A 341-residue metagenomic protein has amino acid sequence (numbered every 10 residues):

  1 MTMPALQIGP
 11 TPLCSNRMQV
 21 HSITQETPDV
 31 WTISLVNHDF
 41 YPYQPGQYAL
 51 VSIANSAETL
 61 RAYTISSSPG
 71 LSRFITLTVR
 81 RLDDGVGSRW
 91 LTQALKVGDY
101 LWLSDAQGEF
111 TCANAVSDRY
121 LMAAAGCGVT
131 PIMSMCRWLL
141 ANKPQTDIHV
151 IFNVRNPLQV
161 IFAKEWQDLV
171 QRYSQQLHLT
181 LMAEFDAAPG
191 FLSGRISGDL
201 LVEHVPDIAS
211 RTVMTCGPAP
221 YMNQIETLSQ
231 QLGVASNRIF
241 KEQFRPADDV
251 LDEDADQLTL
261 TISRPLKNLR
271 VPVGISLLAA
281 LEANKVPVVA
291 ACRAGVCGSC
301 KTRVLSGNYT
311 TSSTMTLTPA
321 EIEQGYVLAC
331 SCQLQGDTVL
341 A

Functional and structural regions predicted by a protein language model:
M3-Y100, S104, S117-D118, V154-N156 (+2 more regions): Ferredoxin-reductase
L6, T11, W90-D254, T259-T261 (+1 more regions): FNR/FR-type flavoprotein reductase catalytic core
P45-Q47, L251-L258, V296-G298: A short, compositionally biased
I53-N55, L260-R264, V304: Short acidic, glycine-rich loop/turn motifs
A125-G126, R293-G295: A short acidic Gly-Thr/Ser loop motif
F152, L181-M182, I262-K267, P272-S276 (+2 more regions): Short histidine
A255-C292: C-terminal accessory/binding modules appended to enzymatic or scaffolding proteins
A280-V289, G298-A341: Iron-sulfur (Fe-S) cluster-binding segments and ferredoxin-like electron-carrier domains, especially [2Fe-2S]
